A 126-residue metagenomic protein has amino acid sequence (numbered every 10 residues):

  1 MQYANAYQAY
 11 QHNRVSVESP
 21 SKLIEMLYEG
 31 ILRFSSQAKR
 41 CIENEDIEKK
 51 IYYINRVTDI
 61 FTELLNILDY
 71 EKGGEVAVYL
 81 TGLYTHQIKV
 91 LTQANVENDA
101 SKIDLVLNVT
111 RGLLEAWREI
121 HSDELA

Functional and structural regions predicted by a protein language model:
M1-N44, E48-N55, T62-Y70, E75-A126: N-terminal intrinsically disordered, cationic/polar leader segments that include organellar targeting peptides
